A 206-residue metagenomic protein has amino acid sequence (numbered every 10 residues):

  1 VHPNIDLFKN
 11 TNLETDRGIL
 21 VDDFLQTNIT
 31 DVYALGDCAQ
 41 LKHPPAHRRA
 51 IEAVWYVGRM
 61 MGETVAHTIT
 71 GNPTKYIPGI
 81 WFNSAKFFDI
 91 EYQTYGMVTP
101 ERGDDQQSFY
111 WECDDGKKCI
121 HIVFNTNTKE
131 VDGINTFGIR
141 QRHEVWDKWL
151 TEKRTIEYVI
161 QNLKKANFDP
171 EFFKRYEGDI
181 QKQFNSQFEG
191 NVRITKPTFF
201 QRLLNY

Functional and structural regions predicted by a protein language model:
V1-T64, T155-K164: FAD-site-proximal beta/loop scaffold in flavoenzymes
D23, T126-T128, P170, S186: Short linear motifs in intrinsically disordered/low-complexity regions
D23, Y76-I77, H143-E144, Q161 (+1 more regions): Residue-level detector of alpha-helical recognition elements and their boundaries
G36-D37, T94, K174-G178: Short alpha-helix boundary/capping motifs
C38-E144, I194-N205: Mid-to-C-terminal Rossmann-like scaffold of FAD/NAD(P)H-dependent oxidoreductases
G71-K75, E152-R154, L163-A166: Short loop/turn hinge sites at secondary-structure boundaries
R140-Y158: A short, polar/charged loop-to-alpha-helix boundary motif
I156-Y206: Cysteine/selenocysteine-centered motifs that mediate thiol-based redox chemistry or coordinate metal-sulfur cofactors
